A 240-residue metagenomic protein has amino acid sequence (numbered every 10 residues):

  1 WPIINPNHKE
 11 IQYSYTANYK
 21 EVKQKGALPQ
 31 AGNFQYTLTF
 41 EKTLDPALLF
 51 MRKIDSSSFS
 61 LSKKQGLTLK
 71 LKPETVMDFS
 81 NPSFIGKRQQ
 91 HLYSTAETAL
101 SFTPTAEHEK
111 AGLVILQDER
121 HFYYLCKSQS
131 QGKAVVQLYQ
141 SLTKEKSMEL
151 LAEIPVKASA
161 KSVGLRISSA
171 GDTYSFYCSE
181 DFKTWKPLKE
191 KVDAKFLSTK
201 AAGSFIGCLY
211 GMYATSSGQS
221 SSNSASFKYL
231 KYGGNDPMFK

Functional and structural regions predicted by a protein language model:
W1-K240: Extracellular glycan-recognition regions
